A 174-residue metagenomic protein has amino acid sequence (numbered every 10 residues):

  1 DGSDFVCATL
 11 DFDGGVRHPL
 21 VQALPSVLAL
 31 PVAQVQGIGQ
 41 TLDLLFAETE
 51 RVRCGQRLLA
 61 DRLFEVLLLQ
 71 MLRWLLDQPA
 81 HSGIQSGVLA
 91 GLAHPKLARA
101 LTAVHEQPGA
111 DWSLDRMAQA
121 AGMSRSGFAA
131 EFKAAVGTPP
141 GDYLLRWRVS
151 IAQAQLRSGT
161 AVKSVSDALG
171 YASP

Functional and structural regions predicted by a protein language model:
D1-F5: A gly/proline- and charged-residue-enriched helix-loop-helix capping module
V6-V16, S26-T102: An amphipathic alpha-helical interaction segment
Q70-L76, L89, R99-S150, S166-P174: Basic/polar phosphate-binding segments, predominantly the helix-turn-helix DNA-binding elements of transcriptional
V104-Q107, Q155-T160: Short helix-to-turn junction characteristic of helix-turn-helix DNA-binding domains, especially the helix
